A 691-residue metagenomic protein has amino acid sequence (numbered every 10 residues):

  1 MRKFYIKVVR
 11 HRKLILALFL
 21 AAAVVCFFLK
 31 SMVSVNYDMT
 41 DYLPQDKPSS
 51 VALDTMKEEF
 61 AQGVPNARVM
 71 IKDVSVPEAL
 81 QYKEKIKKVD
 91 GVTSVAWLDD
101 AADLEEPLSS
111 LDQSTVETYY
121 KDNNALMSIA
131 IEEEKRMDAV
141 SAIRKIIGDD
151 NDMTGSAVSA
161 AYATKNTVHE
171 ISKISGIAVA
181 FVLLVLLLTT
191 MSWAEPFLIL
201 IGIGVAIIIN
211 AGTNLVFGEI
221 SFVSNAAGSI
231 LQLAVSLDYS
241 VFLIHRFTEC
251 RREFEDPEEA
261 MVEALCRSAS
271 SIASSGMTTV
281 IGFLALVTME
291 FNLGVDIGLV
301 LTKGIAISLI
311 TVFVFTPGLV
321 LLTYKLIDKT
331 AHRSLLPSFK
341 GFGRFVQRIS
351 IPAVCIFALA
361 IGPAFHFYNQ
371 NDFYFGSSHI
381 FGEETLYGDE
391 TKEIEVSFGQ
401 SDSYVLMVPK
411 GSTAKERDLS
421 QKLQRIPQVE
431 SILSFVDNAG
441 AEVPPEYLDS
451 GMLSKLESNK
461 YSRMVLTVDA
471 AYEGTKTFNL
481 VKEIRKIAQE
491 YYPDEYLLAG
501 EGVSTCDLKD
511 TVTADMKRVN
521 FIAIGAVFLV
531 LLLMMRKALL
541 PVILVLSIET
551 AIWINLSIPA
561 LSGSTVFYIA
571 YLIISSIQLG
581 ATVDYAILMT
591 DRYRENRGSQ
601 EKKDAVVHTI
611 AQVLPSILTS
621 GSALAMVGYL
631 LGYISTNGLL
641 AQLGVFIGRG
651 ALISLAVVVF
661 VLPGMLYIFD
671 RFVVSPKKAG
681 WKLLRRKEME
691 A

Functional and structural regions predicted by a protein language model:
M1-V35, E134-F375, P493-A691: Membrane-embedded transmembrane helical bundles of large multi-pass transporters/channels
D38-T40, S377-G382: Histidine-acidic residue clusters that define the catalytic metal-binding segment of zinc metallopeptidase domains
Q45-A67, I71-A157, D372, H379-L540 (+2 more regions): Structured non-transmembrane domains adjacent to transmembrane bundles in polytopic membrane proteins
